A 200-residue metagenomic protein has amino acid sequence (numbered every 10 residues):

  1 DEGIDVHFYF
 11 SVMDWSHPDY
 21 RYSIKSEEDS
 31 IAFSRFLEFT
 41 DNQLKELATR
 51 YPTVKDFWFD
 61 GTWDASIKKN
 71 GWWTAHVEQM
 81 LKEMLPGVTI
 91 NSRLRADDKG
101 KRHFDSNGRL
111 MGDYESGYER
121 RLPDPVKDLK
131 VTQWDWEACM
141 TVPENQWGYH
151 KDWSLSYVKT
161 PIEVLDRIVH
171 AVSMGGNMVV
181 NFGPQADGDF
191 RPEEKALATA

Functional and structural regions predicted by a protein language model:
D1-A200: Mature catalytic domains of secreted/periplasmic carbohydrate-active enzymes
